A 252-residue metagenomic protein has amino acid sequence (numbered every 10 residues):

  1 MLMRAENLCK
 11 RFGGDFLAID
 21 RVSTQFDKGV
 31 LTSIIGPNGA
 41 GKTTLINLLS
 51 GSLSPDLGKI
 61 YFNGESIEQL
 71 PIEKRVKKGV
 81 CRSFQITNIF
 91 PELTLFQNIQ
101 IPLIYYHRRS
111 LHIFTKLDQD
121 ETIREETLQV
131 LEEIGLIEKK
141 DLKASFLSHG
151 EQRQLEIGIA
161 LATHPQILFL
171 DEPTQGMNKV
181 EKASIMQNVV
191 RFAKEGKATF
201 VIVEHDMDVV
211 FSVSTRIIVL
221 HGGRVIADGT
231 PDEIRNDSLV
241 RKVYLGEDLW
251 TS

Functional and structural regions predicted by a protein language model:
L2-S252: Glycine-rich phosphate-binding loops of nucleotide-dependent enzymes
